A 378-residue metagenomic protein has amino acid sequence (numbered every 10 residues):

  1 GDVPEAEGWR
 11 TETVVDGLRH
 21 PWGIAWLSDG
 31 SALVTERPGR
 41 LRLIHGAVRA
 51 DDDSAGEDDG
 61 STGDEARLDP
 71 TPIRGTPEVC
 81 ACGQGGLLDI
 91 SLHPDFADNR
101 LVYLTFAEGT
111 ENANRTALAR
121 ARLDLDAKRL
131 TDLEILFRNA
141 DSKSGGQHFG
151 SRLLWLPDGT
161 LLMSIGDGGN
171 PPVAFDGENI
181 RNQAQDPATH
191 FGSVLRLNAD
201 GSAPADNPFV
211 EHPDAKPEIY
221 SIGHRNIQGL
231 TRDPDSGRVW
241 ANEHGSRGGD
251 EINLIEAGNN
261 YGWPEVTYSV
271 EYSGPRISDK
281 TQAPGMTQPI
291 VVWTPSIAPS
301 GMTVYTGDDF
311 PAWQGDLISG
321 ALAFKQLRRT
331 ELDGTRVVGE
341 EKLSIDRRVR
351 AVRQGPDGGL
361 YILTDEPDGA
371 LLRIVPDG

Functional and structural regions predicted by a protein language model:
G1-D53, E57-N170, G229, G237-G245 (+2 more regions): Acidic, Gly/Ser/Thr-rich repeat motifs that build Ca2+-stabilized beta-propeller blades
G1-R10, G63, R129-L130, S202-H212 (+1 more regions): Blade/loop signatures of beta-propeller domains
D58, S164-P187, G249-E251: Short, conserved, GDST-rich strand-edge loop motifs in beta-rich repeat architectures
R115, I180-A184, F191, G249 (+2 more regions): A detector of repeated loop/turn-to-beta-strand junctions in beta-rich toroidal repeat architectures
A117-D126, N182-A199, I255: Beta-propeller blade signature
V173-R181, E211-A215, G223, A283-T287: Flexible glycine/proline-enriched surface loops and loop-helix/loop-strand junctions
A215-E251: Repeat-solenoid scaffold signature
R336-P356: Conserved blade-ending motifs and adjacent loop-strand segments that build the rim/top face of beta-propeller domains
